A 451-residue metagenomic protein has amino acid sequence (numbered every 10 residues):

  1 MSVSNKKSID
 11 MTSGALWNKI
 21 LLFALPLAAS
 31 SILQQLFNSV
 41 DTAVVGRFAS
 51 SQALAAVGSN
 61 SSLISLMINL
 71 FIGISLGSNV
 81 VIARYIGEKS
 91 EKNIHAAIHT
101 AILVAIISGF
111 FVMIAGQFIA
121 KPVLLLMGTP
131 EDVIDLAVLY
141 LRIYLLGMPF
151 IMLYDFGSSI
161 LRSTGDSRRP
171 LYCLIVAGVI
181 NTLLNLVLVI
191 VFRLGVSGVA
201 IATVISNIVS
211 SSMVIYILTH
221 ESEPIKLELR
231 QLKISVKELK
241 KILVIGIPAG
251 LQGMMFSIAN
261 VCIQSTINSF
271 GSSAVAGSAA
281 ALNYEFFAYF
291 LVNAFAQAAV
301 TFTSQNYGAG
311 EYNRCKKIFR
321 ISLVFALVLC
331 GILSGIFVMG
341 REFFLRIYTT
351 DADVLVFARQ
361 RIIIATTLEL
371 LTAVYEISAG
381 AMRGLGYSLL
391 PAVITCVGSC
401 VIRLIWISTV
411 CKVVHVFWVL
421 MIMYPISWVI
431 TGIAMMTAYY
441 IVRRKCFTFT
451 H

Functional and structural regions predicted by a protein language model:
M1-A24, I82-G147, I180, V191-I247 (+2 more regions): Short alpha-helical transmembrane segments in multi-pass integral membrane proteins
S13, W17-L36, V40, L63-L70 (+8 more regions): Residue-level signal for short hydrophobic patches within transmembrane helices of multi-pass membrane transporters
L22-D41, I143, A177, S206-S210 (+4 more regions): Transmembrane helical elements of multi-pass membrane transporters/channels
L36-A55, L124-E131, V187-L194, M254-F287 (+3 more regions): Helix-terminus/linker motif at the lipid-water interface of multi-pass membrane proteins
T42, S51-L54, E91, A120 (+6 more regions): Membrane-helix interface/capping residues of multi-pass secondary transporters
A49-S62, A137, L141, A200 (+3 more regions): Small-residue hotspots at the loop-to-helix junctions and early N-terminal turns of transmembrane alpha-helices
L54-I114, I151-P170, Q264, G277-R341 (+2 more regions): Small-residue-rich hydrophobic transmembrane alpha-helices
S75, Y144-R162, P170-N181, V199-V214 (+4 more regions): Short runs within selected transmembrane alpha-helices of multi-pass transporters and secretion channels
